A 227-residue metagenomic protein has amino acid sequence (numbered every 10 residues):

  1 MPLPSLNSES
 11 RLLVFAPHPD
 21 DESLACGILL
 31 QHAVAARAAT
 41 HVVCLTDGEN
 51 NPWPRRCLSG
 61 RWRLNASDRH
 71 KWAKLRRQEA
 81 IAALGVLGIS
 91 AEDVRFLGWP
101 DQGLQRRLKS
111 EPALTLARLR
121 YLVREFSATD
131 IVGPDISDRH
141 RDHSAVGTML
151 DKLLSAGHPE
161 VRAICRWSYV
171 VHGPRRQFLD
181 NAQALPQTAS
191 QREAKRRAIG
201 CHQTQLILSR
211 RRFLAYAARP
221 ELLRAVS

Functional and structural regions predicted by a protein language model:
M1-F15, H32, A36, H41 (+4 more regions): Metal-dependent de-N-acetylase/amidase catalytic core
A16-V34: Di-metal (Zn2+ and/or Mg2+/Mn2+) metal-binding site signature of metallo-dependent hydrolases with the MBL/beta-CASP
P19, D47-E49, G173: Short, glycine/serine-rich, charged loops/turns that create anion-binding and catalytic segments at active sites
E22-L24, E49-P52, S137-H143: Active-site environment of divalent metal-dependent phosphoester hydrolases
L24, L75-Q78: Residue-level recognition of alpha-helix initiation/capping sites
V42-P54: Short, solvent-exposed beta-strand-terminating loops
